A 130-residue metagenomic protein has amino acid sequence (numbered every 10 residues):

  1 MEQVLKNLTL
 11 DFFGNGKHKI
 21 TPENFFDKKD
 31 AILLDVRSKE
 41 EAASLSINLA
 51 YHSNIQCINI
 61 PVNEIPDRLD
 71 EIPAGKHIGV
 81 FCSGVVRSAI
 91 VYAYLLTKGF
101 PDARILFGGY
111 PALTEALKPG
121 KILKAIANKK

Functional and structural regions predicted by a protein language model:
M1-A50, I122-K130: Flexible, polar/low-complexity N-terminal or interdomain linker segments that lie immediately upstream of folded
N15, I32, I55-Q56, A103: Short, flexible active-site loop motifs that bind/organize anionic cofactors or intermediates
K29, S53-I55, G99: Short, structured coil segments at secondary-structure junctions
L45-N63: A short alpha/beta connector and helix-capping loop motif
S46-A50, A74, A93-T97, K118-K121: Short, glycine/charged-enriched secondary-structure capping and boundary segments
I58-T114: Catalytic cysteine-centered active loop of the rhodanese-like fold, especially the PTP/DSP P-loop
I105-K130: Cysteine-dependent PTP/DSP-like catalytic domain, specifically the C-terminal lobe
